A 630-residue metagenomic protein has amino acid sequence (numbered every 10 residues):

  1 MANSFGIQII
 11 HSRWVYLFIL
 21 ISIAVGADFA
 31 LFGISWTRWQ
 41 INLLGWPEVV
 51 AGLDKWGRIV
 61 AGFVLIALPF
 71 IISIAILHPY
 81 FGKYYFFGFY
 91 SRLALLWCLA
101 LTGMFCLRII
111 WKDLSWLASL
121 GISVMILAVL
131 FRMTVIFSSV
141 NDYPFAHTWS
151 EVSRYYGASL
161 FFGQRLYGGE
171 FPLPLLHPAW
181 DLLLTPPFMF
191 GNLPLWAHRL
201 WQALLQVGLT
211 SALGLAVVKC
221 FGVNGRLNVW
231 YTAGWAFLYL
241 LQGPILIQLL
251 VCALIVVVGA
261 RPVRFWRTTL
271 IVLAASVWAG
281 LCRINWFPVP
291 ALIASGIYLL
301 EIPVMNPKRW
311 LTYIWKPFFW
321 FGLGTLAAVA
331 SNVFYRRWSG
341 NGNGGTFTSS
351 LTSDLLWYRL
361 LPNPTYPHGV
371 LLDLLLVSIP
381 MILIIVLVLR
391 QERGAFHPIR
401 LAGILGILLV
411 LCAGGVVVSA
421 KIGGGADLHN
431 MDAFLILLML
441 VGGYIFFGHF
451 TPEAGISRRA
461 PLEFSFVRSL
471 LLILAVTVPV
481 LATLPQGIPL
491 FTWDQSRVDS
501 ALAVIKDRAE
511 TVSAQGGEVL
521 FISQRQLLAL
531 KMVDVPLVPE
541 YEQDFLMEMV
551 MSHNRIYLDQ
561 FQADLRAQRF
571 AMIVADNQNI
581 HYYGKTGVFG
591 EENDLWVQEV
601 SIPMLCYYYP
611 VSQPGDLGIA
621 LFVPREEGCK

Functional and structural regions predicted by a protein language model:
N3-V135: Start-transfer (signal-anchor) and selected internal transmembrane alpha helices of multi-pass inner/ER membrane
F5-G6, F32-A61, K112-L117, W230 (+3 more regions): Membrane-interfacial, low-structure loops and terminal tails that flank and connect transmembrane helices in multi-pass
R13-G33, F70, I74, G82 (+9 more regions): Transmembrane catalytic cores of multi-pass membrane glycosyltransferases and polysaccharide-assembly enzymes
S91-R92, G423-L462, F466: Hydrophobic/aromatic-rich transmembrane helices and adjacent perimembrane loops
L200-A233: Transmembrane-helix motifs of polytopic, lipid-linked glycan transferases
V223, L254-T268, P303-M305: Membrane-interface transmembrane helices that cradle and orient dolichyl/undecaprenyl
F318-G322, F450-Q486: Signature aromatic-anchored transmembrane alpha helix within multi-pass, membrane-resident enzymes that catalyze glycan
R337-N341, V478-C629: Extracytoplasmic
